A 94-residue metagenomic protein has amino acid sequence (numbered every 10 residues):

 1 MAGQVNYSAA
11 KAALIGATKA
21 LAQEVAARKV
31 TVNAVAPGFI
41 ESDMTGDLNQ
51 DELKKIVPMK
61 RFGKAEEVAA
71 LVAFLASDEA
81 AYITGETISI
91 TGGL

Functional and structural regions predicted by a protein language model:
M1-Q4, A26: Active-site "substrate specificity/gating" loop of NAD(P)-dependent dehydrogenases, especially the short-chain
V5, A13: NAD(P)H cofactor-binding loop motif with strongest signal on the N-terminal glycine-rich segment
A10, T18: Active-site helix of classical SDR
I15, V32, A36-D47: Short, flexible catalytic-loop segment of classical short-chain dehydrogenase/reductase
Q23-A27, A81: Alpha-helical segment proximal to the catalytic Tyr-Lys
R28, N33, E86: Rossmann-like NAD(H)/NADP(H) cofactor-binding core
A34, K55-E79, I83, I90-G92: C-terminal helical subdomain
Q50-K54: Short alpha-helical oligomerization interface
